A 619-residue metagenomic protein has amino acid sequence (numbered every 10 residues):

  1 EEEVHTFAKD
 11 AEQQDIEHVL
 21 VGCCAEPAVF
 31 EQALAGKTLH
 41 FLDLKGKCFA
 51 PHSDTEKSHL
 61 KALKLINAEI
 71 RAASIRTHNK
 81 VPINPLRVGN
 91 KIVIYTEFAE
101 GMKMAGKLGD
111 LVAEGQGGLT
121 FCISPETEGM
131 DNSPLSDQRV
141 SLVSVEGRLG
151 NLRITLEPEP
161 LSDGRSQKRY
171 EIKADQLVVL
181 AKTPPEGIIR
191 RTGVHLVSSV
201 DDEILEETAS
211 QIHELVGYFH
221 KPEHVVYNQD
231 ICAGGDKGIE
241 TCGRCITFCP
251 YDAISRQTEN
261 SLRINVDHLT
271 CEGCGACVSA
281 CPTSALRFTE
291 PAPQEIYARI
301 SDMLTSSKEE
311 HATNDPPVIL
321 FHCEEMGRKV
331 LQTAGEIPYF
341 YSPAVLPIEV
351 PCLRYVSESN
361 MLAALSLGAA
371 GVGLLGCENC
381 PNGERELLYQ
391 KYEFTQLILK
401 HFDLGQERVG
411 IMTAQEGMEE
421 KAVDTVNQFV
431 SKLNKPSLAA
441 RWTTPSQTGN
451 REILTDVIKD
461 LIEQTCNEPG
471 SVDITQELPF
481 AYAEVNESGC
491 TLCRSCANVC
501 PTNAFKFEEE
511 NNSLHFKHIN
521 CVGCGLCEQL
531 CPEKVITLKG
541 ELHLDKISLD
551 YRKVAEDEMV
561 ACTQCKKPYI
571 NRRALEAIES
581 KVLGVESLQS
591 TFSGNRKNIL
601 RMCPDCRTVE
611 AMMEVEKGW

Functional and structural regions predicted by a protein language model:
E1-S255, P316-Q332, R385, K400 (+3 more regions): Ferredoxin-type iron-sulfur electron-transfer modules and their immediate structural context
E2-H5, R354-S357, L514: Short acidic loop-to-helix transition motifs that present clustered carboxylates
T38, Q257-I300, G373, E378 (+3 more regions): Terminal amphipathic helices with adjacent charged low-complexity linkers/tails
I83, D230, T270, A276-G368 (+3 more regions): Flanking helices and flexible, charged tails adjoining ferredoxin-like Fe-S electron-transfer domains in multi-subunit
C249, A280-C281, V499-C500, L530-C531: Cysteine-centered loop/knuckle micro-motif
L262-G273, V485-C490, S513-G523, Y551-R552 (+2 more regions): Flexible gly/pro/ser-rich segments immediately N-terminal to CXXCH heme-c attachment motifs in exported/periplasmic
P343, A369-A370, C377, F394-A414: Long C-terminal interaction/binding lobes of large macromolecular proteins
A504-L538: Acidic (E/D-rich), amphipathic helical modules within compact regulatory domains
